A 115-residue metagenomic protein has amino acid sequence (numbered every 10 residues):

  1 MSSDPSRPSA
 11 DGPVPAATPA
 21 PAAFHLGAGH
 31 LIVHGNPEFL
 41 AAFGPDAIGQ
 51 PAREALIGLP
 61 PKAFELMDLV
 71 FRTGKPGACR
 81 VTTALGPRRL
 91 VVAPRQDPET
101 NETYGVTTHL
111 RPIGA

Functional and structural regions predicted by a protein language model:
S2-A41: Sensory modules in modular signal-transduction proteins
D4, D11, A16, G49-Q50 (+2 more regions): Non-catalytic sensory/regulatory segments that transmit input signals in bacterial signaling proteins
V33, A84-R88, P98: PAS-family sensory domains
F39-Q50: PAS/PAS-like sensory domain cap-loop motif
A55-L85: Terminal output helix/cap of sensory domains in signal transduction proteins
L90-V106, G114: Short loop/turn elements at sensory-signaling interfaces that couple input to output
H109: Sensory beta-strand/linker motifs that couple input domains to effectors
